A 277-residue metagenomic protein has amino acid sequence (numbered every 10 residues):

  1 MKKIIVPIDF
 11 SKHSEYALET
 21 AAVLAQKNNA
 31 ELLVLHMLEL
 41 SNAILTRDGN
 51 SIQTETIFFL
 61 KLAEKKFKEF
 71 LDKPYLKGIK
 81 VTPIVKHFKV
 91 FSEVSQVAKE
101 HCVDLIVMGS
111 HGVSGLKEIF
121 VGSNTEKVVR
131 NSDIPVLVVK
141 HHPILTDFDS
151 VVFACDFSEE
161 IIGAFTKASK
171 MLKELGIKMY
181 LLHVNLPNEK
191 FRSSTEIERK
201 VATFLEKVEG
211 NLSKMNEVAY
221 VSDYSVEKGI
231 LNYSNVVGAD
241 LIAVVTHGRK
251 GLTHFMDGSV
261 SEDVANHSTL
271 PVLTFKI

Functional and structural regions predicted by a protein language model:
M1-S51, S150-E217, A239, H267 (+1 more regions): Small/aliphatic-rich secondary-structure junction motif
H13, S114-G115, E160, V226 (+1 more regions): Short glycine-rich, flexible loops that bind phosphorylated cofactors or substrates
A22, E126, E206, L231 (+1 more regions): Active-site phosphate/pyrophosphate- and oxyanion-stabilizing loops and adjacent acidic/basic residues in soluble
I52-K65: A short acidic, glycine-rich active-site loop that binds or catalyzes chemistry on phosphate/adenosine moieties
T54, D72-I106, G210-I242, G248-L252 (+2 more regions): Structural beta-alpha unit
V94-I144, N235-I277: Gly/Ser-rich helix-loop-strand patches that form or flank binding pockets for ribonucleotide-derived cofactors
